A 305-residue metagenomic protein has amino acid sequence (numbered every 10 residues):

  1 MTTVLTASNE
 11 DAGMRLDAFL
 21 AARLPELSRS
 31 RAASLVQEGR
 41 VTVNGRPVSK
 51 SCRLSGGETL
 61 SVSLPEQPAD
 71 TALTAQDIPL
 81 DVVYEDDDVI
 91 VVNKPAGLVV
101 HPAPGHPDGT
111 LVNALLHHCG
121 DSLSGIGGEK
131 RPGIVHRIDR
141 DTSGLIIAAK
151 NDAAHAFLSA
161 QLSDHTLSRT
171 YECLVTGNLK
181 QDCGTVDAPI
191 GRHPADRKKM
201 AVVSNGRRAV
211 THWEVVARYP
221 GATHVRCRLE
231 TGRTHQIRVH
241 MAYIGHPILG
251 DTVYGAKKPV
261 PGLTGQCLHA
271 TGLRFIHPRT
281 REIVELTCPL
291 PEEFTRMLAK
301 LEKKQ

Functional and structural regions predicted by a protein language model:
M1-Q305: RNA pseudouridine synthases
